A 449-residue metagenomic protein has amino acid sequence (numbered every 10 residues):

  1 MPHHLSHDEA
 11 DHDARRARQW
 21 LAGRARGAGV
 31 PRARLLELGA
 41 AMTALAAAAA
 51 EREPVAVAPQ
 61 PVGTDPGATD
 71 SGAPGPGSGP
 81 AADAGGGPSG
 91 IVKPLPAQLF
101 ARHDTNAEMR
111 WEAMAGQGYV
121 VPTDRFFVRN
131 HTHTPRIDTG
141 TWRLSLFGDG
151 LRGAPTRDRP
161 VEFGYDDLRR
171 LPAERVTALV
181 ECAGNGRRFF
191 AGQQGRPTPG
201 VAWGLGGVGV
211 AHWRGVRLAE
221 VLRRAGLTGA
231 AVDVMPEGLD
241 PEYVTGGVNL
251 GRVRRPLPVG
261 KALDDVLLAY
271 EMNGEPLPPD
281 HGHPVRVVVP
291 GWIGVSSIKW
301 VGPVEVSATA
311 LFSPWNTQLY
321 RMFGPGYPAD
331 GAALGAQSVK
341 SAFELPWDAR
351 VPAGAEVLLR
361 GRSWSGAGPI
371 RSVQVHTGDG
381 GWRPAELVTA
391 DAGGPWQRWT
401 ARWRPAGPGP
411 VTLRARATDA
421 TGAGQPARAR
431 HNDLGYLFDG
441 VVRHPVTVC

Functional and structural regions predicted by a protein language model:
M1-P31: N-terminal secretory signal peptides
L5-E9, V55, V62, G195: Compositionally biased, intrinsically disordered low-complexity segments enriched in polar/proline residues
A10, R15, E53-V55, G67 (+2 more regions): Intrinsically disordered, low-complexity regions of eukaryotic proteins
A28, R34-A56, G361: N-terminal export signals
R32-A33, R286: Short, cationic motifs built from Arg/Lys/His that form the positively charged side of catalytic pockets
P59-A84: Intrinsically disordered, low-complexity terminal tails and inter-domain linkers enriched for S/T/G/P/D/E
G79-C449: Structured, non-membrane catalytic/scaffold regions adjacent to prosthetic-group chemistry
